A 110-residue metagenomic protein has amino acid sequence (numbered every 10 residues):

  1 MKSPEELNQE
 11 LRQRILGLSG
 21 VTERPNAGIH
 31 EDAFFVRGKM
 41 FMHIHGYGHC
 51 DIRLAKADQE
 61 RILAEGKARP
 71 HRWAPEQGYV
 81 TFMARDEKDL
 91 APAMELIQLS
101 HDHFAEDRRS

Functional and structural regions predicted by a protein language model:
M1-S110: Charge-dense, helix-prone N-terminal extensions
